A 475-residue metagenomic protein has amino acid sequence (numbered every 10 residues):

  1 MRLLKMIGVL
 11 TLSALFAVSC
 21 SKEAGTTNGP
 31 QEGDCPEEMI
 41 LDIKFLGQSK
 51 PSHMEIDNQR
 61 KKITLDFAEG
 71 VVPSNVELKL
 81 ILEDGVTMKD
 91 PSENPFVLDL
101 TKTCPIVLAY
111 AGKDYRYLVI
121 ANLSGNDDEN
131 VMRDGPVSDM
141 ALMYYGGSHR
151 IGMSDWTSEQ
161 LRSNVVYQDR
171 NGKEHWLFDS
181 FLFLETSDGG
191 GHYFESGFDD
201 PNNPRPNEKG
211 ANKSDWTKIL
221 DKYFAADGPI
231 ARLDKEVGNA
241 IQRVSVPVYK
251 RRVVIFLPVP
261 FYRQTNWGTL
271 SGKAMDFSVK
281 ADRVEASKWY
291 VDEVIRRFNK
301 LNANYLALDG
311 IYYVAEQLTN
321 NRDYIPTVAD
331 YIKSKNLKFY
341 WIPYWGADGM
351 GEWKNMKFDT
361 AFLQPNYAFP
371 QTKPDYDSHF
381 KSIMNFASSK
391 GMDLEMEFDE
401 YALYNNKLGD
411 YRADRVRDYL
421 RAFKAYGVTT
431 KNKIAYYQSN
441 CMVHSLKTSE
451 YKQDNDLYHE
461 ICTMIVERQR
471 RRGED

Functional and structural regions predicted by a protein language model:
M1-G8: Bacterial N-terminal signal peptides that target proteins for export
F16-S19: C-terminal motif of bacterial Sec signal peptides marking the signal peptidase cleavage site
S21-D127: Beta-rich interaction/scaffold domains
D128-E285: N-terminal catalytic cores of secreted or lumenal carbohydrate-active enzymes
V137-Y144, H175-F183, K250-F256, Y305-Y312 (+4 more regions): Structural preference for beta-strand elements that scaffold enzyme active sites
S154-Y167, R205-Q242, K273-R297, N321-D330 (+3 more regions): Well-ordered, non-membrane alpha-helical segments in soluble/globular domains
E174, F178-D179, G346, F358-K373 (+1 more regions): Substrate-binding cleft of secreted/luminal carbohydrate-active enzymes
K250-P260, A274-Y290, A307-Q317, A329-M350 (+1 more regions): Aromatic-lined carbohydrate-recognition surfaces of secreted/lumenal glycan-active proteins
